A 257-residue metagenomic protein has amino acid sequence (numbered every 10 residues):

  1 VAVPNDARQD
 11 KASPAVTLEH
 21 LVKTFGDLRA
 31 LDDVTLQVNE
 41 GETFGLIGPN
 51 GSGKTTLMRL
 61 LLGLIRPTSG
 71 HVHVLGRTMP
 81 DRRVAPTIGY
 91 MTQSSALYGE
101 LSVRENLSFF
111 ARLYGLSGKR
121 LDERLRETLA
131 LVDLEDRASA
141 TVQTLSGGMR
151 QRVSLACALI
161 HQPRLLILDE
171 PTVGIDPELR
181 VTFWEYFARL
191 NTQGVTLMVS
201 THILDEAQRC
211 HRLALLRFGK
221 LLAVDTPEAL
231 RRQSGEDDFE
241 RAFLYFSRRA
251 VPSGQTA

Functional and structural regions predicted by a protein language model:
L62: Helix-to-loop junction immediately C-terminal to a conserved catalytic motif
G70-P86: Conserved ABC transporter NBD signature motif
E100, T141-L145: Conserved ABC ATPase signature
S108, R112, K119-R137: Conserved ABC ATPase "signature" region
L166-E170: Catalytic Walker B motif of ABC-type/P-loop ATPase nucleotide-binding domains
V224-D225: ABC ATPase "signature
